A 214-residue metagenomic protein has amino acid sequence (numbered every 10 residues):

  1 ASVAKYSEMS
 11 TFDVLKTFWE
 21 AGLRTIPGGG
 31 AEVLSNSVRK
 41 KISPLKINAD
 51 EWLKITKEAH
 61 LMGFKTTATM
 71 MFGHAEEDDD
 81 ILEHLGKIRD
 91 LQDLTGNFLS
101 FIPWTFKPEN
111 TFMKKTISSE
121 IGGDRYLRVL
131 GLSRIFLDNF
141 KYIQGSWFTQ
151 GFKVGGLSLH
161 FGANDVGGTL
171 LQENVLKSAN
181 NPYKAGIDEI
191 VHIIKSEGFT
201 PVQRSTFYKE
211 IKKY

Functional and structural regions predicted by a protein language model:
A1-I55, A59, T66-A68, F98-I102: Core AdoMet radical
A1-V3, L34, S43, T56-D80 (+2 more regions): Conserved strand-turn element in the central/C-terminal portion of the radical SAM core barrel that lines
S2-V3, N36-S37, E76-E77, L176-K177 (+1 more regions): Short secondary-structure boundary/hinge segments and terminal tails
S7-E8, D78-L85, G155: Conserved strand-to-helix beginnings and helix N-cap segments that scaffold or border functional pockets
T11, W52, I81-H84, Y126: Aromatic/hydrophobic pocket-lining residues that form the small-molecule binding cavity in soluble enzyme cores
E20-R24, G63, H160-V166: Glycine-enriched alpha-helix->loop->beta-strand junction motifs that scaffold or abut catalytic
E32, F72-H74, Q172, Y208: Conserved beta-strand edge residues that scaffold enzyme active sites
L85-Y214: Auxiliary Fe-S-binding modules of radical SAM enzymes
